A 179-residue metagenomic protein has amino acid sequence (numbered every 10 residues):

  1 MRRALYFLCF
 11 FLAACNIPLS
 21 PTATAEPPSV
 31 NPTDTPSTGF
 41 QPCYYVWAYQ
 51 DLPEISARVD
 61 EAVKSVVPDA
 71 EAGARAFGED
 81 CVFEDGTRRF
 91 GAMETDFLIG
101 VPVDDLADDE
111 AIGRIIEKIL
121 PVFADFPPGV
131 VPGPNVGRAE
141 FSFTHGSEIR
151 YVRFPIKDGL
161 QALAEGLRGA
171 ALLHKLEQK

Functional and structural regions predicted by a protein language model:
M1-A4: Positively charged n-region of N-terminal signal peptides that target proteins for export
Y6-F7, E79: N-terminal leader/targeting signatures
L12-A14: C-terminal motif of bacterial Sec signal peptides marking the signal peptidase cleavage site
N16-L19: Bacterial signal peptide processing site
T24-V46: Post-signal peptide N-terminal segment of mature Sec-exported envelope proteins
C43, W47-D104, P128-K179: Polar/charged, Gly/Pro-rich intrinsically disordered segments
A107-P132: Short, non-transmembrane amphipathic alpha-helical segments
